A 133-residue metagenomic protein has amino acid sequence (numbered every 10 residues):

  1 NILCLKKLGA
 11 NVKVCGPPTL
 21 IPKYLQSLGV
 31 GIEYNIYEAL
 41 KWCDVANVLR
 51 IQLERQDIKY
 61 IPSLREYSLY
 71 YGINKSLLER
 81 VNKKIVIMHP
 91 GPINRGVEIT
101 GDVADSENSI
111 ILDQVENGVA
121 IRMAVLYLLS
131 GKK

Functional and structural regions predicted by a protein language model:
N1-L49: Glycine-rich phosphate/diphosphate-binding loop of Rossmann-like nucleotide-binding domains
I2-L3, P22, N74-E79, T100: Short amphipathic alpha-helical segments and helix-helix/interface helices
K6, S76-K84, S106: Short, conserved loop/helix-junction motifs that constitute active-site signature segments in enzyme catalytic cores
Y24-Q26, I58-K59, M123: Short, well-ordered secondary-structure micro-motifs
N35-A39, L69-R80: A short, acidic, amphipathic alpha-helical segment used as a generic capping/interface helix at domain edges
L49-I51, P90-G91: Glycine-rich, N-terminal phosphate-binding loop of Rossmann-like dinucleotide-binding domains
R50-Y71: Glycine/threonine-rich flexible loop motifs
K84-I85, P90-K133: Adenosine-phosphate binding glycine-rich loop
